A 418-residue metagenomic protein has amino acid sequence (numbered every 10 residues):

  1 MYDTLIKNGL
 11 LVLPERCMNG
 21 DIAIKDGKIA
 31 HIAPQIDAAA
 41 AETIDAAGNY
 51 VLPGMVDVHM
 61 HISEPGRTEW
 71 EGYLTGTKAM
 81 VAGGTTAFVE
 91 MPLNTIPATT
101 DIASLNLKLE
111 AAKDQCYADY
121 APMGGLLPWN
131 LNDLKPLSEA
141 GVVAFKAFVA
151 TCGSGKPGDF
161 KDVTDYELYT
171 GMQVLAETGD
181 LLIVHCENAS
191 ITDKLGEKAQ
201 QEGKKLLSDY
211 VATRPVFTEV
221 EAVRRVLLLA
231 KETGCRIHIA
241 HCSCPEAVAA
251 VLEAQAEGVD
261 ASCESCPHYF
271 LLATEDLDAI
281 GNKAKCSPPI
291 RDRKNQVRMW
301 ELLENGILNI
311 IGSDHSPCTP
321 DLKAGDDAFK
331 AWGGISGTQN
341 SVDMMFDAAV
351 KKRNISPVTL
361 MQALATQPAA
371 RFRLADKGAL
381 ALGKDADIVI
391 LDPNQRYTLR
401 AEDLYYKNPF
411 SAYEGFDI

Functional and structural regions predicted by a protein language model:
M1-P53: Histidine-rich, glycine-flanked metal-binding segment
G9, D327, L382-I418: C-terminal cap of metal-dependent C-N hydrolases
G9, I22, G27, G48 (+15 more regions): Divalent metal-coordination and catalytic microenvironments
A46-A111, Q115: Metal-associated gating/positioning segment near the N- to mid-region
T85-A87, A118, V143, N309: Short acidic/polar active-site loop segments enriched in Thr and Asp
M91-Y117, L126-N130, A147-C152, K156 (+1 more regions): Active-site loop-to-helix "anion-binding N-cap" substructures in soluble metabolic enzymes
N132-A147, T151-I311: Histidine/acidic residue-rich metal-binding segments in metalloenzymes
K205-R236, K283, E304-N305, N309-I310 (+1 more regions): His/Asp/Glu-enriched, well-ordered alpha-helical/loop segment that forms or immediately abuts the divalent-metal
